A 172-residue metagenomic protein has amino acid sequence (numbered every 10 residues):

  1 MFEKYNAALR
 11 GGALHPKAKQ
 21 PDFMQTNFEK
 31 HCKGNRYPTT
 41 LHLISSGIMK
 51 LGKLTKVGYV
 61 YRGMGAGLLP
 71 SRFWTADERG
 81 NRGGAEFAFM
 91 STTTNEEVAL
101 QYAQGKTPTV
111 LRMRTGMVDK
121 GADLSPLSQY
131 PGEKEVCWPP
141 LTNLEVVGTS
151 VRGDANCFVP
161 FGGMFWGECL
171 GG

Functional and structural regions predicted by a protein language model:
M1-P126: Internal glycine-rich, Lys/Arg-flanked active-site/core loops of soluble domains
D123-G172: Conserved NAD+-utilizing ADP-ribose enzyme module
